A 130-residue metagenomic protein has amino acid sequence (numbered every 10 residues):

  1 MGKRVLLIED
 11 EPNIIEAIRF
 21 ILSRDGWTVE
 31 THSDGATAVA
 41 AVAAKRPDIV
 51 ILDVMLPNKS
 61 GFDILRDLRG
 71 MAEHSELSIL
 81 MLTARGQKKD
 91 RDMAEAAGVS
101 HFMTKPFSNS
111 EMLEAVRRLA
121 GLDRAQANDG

Functional and structural regions predicted by a protein language model:
E9: Conserved acidic carboxylate
I15, P57, Q87, P106: The feature encodes the CheY-like receiver
E16-R24: Charged docking surfaces used in two-component/phosphorelay signaling
G26-S33, A41: Short hydrophobic/Thr-rich beta-strand motif most characteristic of the beta2 strand and flanking loop of CheY-like
K45-I51, L56: Active-site beta3 strand of CheY-like receiver
F107-R117: C-terminal output helix
